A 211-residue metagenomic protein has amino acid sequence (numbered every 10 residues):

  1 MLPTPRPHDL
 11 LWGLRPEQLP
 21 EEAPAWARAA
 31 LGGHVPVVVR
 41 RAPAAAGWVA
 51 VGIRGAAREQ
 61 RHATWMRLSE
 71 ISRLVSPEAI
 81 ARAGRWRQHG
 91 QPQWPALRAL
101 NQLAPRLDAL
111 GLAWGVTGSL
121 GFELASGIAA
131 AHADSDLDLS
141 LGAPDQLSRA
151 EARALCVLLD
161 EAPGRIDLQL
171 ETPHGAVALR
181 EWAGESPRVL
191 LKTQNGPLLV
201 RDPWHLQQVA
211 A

Functional and structural regions predicted by a protein language model:
M1-S119, A152, C156-G164, L168 (+1 more regions): Helical scaffold of the NTase/Pol beta-like nucleotidyltransferase catalytic core
G55, A143-D145, T172: Non-catalytic surface loops within mature trypsin-like serine protease
S69-R73, A133-S135, L159-D160, E185-L190: Short, low-complexity, polar/charged sequence segments that are solvent-exposed and flexible
L103-L137, L141-L147: Active-site nucleotide-donor binding segment shared across nucleotidyl transfer reactions
S148-A150, V177: Short, charged/polar "capping" segments at the starts of alpha-helices and the immediately preceding loops
D160-G196: Conserved catalytic core of two-metal-ion nucleotidyltransferases
P197-A211: Extended, charge-rich low-complexity interaction segments
